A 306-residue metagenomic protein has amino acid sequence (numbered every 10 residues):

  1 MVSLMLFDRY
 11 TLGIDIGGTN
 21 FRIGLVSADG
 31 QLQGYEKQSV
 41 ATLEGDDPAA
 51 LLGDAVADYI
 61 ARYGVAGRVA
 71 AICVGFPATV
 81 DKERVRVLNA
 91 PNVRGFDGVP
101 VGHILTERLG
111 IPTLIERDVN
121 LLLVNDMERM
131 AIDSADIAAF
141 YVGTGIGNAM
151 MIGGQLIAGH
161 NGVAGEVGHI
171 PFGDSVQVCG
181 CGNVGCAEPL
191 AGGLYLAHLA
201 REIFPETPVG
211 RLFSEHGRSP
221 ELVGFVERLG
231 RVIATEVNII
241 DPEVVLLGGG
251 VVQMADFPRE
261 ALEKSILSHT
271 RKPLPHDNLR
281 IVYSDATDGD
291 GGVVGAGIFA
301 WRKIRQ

Functional and structural regions predicted by a protein language model:
M1-A71, V80-R86, E107-I111, E128-S134 (+2 more regions): ATP-binding/phosphotransfer module of carbohydrate and carboxylate kinases, centering on a glycine-rich
T19, V119, G143-G147: Conserved A3 ("GATE") glycine/threonine-rich loop of ANL adenylate-forming enzymes
E36-Q38, P91, H160: Short hydrophobic alpha-helix segments
S39-T42, G95, V163-E166: A short acidic/small-residue loop/turn micro-motif
V85-D97: A charged helix-plus-loop insertion that forms the helical arch/lid used to bind and gate nucleic-acid substrates
T113-D118: General beta-strand structural signal in soluble alpha/beta enzymes
A135-L190: Glycine-rich phosphate-binding loop of actin/hexokinase-like ATP-binding domains
